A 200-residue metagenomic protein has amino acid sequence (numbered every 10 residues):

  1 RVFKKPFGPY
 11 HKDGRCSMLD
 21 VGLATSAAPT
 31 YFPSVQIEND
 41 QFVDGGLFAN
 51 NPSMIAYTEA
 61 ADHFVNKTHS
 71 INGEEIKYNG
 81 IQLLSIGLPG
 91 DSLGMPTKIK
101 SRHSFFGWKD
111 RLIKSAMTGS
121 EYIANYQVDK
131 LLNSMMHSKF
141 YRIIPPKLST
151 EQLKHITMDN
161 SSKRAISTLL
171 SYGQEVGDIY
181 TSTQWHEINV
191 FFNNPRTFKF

Functional and structural regions predicted by a protein language model:
R1-F200: Conserved catalytic cores and adjacent C-terminal regulatory segments of lipid-metabolizing esterases/lipases
